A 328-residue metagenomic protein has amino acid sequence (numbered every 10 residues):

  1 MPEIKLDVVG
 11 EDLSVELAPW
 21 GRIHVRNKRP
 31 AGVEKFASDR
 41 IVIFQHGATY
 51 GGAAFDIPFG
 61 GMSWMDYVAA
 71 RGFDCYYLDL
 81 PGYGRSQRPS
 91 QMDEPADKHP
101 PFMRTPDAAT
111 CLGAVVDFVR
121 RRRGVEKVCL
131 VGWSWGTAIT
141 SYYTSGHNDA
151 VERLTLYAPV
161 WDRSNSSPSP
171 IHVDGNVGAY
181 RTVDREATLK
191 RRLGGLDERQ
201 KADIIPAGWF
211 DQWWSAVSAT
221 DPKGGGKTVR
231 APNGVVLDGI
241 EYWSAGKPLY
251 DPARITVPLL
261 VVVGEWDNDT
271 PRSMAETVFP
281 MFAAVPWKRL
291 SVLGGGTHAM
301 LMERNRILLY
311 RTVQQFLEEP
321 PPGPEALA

Functional and structural regions predicted by a protein language model:
M1-A37: N-terminal cap/lid segment of alpha/beta-hydrolase-fold proteins
E34-Y77: Short, surface-exposed "cap/lid" segments of acyl-processing enzymes
P106-K127: Conserved acidic catalytic loop of the alpha/beta-hydrolase fold
R122-N165: Conserved hydrolase catalytic core segment
N165-V262: Alpha/beta-hydrolase
N268-M274: Conserved alpha/beta-hydrolase "acid-adjacent" motif
A283-A299: Catalytic histidine neighborhood in serine/cysteine hydrolases with alpha/beta-hydrolase-type architecture
G296-L308: Catalytic histidine-centered segment of alpha/beta-hydrolase-like enzymes
